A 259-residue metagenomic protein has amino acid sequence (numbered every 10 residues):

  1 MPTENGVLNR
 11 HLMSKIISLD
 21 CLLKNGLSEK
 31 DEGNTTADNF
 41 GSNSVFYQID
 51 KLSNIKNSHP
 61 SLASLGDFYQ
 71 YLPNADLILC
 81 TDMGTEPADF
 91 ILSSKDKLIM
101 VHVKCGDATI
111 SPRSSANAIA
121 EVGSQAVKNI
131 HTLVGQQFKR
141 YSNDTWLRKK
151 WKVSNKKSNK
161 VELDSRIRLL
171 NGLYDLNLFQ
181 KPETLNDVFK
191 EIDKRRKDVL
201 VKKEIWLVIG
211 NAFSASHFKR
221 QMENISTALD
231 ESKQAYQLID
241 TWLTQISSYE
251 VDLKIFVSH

Functional and structural regions predicted by a protein language model:
M1-E86, L92-H259: Intrinsically disordered, low-complexity Ser/Thr/Pro/Gly-rich regulatory segments
